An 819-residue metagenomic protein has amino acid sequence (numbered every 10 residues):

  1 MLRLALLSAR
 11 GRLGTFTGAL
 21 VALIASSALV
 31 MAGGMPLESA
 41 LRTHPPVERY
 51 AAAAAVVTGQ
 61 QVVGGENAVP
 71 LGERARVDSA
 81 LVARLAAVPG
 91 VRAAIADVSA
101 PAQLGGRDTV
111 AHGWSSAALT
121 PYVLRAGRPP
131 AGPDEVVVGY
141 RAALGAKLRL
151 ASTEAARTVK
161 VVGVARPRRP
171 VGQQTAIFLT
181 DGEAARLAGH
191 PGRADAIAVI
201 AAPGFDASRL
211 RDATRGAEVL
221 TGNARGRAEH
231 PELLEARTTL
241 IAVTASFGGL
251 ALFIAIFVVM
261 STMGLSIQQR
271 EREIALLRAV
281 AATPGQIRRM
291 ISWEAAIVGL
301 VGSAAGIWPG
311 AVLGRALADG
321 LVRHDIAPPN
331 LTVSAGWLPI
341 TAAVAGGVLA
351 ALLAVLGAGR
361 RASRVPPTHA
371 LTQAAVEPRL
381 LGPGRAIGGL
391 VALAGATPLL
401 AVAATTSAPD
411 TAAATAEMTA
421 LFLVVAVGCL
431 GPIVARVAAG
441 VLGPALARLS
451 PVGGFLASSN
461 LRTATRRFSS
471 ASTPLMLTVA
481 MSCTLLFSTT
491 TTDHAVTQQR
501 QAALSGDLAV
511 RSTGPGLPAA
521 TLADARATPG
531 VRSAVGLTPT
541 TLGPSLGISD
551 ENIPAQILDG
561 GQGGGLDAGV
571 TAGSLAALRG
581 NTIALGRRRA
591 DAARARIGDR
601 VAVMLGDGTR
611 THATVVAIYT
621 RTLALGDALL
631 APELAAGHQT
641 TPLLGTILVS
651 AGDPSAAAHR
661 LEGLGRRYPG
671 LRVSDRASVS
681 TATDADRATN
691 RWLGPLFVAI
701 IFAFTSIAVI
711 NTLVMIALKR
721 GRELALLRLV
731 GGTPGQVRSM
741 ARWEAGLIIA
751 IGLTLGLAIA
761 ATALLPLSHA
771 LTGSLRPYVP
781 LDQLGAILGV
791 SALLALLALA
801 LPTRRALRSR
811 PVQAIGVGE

Functional and structural regions predicted by a protein language model:
L2-I256, L265-Q268, M290, A502 (+3 more regions): Membrane transport/envelope proteins' first extracytoplasmic loop
R3-L6, R10-G11, T15-F16, L20 (+11 more regions): Alpha-helical transmembrane segments
S8-T15, G248, A255-L300, A374-A375 (+2 more regions): Interfacial "coupling" helices/loops that link adjacent transmembrane helices in transporter permeases
G14-G18, A22, T239-A242, A342-V355 (+3 more regions): Alpha-helical transmembrane segments, especially those used as permease/efflux helices and single-pass anchors
M263, A296-A327, P339-R364, G395-A403 (+3 more regions): Small-residue-rich transmembrane alpha-helices
R364-R379, L807-E819: Short cytosolic juxtamembrane segments of multi-pass membrane proteins
L421, V427, I433-R589, D599-R600 (+1 more regions): Juxtamembrane segments of multi-pass membrane proteins
F468, G645-L648, G663, R667-R804 (+1 more regions): C-terminal transmembrane helical bundles of large multi-pass transporters and their helix-start/helix-kink determinants
